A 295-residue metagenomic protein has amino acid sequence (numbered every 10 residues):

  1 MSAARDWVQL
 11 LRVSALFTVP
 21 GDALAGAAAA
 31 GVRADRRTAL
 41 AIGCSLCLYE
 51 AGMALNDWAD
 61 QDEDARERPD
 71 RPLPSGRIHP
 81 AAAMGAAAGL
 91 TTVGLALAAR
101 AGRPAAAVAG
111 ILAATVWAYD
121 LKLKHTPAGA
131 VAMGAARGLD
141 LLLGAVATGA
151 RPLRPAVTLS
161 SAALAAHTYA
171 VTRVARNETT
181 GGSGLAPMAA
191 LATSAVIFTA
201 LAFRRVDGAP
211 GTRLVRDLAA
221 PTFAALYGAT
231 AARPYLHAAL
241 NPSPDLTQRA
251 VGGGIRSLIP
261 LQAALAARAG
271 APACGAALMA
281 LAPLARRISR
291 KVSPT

Functional and structural regions predicted by a protein language model:
M1-T295: Short amphipathic, positively biased membrane-proximal segments that drive organelle/inner-membrane targeting
